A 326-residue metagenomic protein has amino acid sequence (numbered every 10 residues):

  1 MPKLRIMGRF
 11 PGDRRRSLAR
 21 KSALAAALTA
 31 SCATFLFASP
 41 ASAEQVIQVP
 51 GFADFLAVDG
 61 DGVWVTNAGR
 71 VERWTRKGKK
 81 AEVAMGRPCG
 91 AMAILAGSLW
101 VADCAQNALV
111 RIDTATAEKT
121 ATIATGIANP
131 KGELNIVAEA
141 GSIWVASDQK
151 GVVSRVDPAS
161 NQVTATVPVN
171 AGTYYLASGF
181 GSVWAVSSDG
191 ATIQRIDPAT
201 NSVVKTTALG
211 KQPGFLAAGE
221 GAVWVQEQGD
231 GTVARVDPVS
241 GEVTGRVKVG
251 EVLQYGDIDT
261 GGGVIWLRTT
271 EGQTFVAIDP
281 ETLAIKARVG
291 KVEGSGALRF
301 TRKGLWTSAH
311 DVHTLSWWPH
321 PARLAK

Functional and structural regions predicted by a protein language model:
M1-A19: N-terminal secretory signal peptides that target proteins for export/translocation
R9-P11, A26-A27, A117: A periodicity- and composition-biased signal for non-globular, repetitive helical segments
F10, F35-F37: Aromatic (phenylalanine/tyrosine) cluster motif
A23-F35: Bacterial N-terminal signal peptides
S39-K326: Predominantly soluble domains enriched in secretory-pathway, periplasmic, or organellar proteins
